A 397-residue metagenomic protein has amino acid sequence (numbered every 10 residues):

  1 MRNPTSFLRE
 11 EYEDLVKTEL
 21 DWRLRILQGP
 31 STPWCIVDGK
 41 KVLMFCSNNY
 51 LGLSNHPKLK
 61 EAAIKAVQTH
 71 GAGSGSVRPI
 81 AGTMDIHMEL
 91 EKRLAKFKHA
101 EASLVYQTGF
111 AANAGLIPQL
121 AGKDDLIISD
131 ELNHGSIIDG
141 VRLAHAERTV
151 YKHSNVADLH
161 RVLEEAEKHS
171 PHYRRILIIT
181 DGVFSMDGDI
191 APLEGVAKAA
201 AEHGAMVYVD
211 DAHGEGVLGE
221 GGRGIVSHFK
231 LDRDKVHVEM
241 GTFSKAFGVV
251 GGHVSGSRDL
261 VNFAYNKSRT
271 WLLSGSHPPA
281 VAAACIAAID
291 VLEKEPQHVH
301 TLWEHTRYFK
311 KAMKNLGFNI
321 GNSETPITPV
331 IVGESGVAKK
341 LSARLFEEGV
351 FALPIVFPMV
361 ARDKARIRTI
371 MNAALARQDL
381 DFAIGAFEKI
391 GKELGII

Functional and structural regions predicted by a protein language model:
R2-H70, A205: N-terminal "arm"/small-domain region of PLP-dependent enzymes with the aminotransferase-like
P57, E61-K65, T69, K92 (+3 more regions): PLP-dependent enzyme catalytic core of the Aspartate aminotransferase-like
E61, K65-G109, T306: Conserved N-terminal alpha-helix of the aminotransferase class I/II PLP-enzyme fold
L116-G135: Conserved PLP-anchoring active-site segment centered on the Schiff-base-forming lysine
T149, H153-V209: Active-site phosphate-binding strand-loop segment of PLP-dependent enzymes
E220-G221, S227-F263: Active-site PLP attachment segment
A282-H300, K311-L316: Amphipathic alpha-helix from the class-I
H300-F309, K314-G349, M359, D363-K364 (+1 more regions): Conserved PLP-binding catalytic core of the aspartate aminotransferase-like
